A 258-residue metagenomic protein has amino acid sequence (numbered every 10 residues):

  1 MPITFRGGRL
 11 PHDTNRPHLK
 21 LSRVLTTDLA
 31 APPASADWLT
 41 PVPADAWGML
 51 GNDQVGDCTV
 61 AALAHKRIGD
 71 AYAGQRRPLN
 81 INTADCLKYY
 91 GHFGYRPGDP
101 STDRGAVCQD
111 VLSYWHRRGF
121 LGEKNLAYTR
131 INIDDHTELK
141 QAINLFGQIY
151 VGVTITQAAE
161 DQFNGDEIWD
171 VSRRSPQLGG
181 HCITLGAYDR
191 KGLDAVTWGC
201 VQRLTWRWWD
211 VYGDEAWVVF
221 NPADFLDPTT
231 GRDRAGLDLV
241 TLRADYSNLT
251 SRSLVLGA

Functional and structural regions predicted by a protein language model:
M1-A258: Catalytic-core signature of thiol
